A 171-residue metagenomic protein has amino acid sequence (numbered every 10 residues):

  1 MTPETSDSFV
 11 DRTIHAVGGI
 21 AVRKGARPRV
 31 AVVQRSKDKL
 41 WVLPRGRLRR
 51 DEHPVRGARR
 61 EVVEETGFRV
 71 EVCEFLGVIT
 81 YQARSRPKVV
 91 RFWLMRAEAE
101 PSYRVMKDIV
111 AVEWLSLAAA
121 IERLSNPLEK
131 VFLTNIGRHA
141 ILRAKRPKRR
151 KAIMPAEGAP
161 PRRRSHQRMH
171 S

Functional and structural regions predicted by a protein language model:
M1-G18, K24: Acidic, metal-coordinating catalytic segment for phosphate/diphosphate chemistry, firing primarily on the Nudix
H15-V17, P28, V90-R91, V110: Change "...and in nucleic-acid phosphodiester-cleaving endonucleases..." to "...and in nucleic-acid processing enzymes
K24-R27, S36-D38: Short strand-connecting beta-turns/loops that link adjacent beta-strands
V32-Q34: Short, acidic/hydrophobic/Gly-rich beta-strand patch recurrent on exposed beta strands that often constitutes part
D38-L40, A120: A short, flexible beta-alpha/helix-coil linker loop
V42-R45: A short gly/proline-enriched turn/hairpin at secondary-structure junctions
L48-E71, F75-N135, R162-S171: Unchanged
P147-S171: Intrinsically disordered, low-complexity charged/polar segments
